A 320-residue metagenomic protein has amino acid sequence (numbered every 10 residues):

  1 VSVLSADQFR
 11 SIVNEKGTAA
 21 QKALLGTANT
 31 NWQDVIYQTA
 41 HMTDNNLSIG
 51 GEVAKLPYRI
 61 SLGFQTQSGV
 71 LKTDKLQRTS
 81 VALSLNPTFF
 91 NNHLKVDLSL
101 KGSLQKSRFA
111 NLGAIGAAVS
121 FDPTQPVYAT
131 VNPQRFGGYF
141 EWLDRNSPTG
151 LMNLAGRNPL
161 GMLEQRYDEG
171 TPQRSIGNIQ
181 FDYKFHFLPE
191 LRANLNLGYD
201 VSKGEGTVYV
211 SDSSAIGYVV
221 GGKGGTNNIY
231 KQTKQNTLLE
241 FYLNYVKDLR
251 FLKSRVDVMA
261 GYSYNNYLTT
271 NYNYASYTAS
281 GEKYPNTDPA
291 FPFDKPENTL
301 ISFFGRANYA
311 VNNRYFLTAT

Functional and structural regions predicted by a protein language model:
V1-A28, V70-D74, S80-I176, N194-S302: Surface-exposed loop/interface segments of Gram-negative outer-membrane beta-barrel transport/assembly proteins
N29-A40: Periplasmic N-terminal accessory/gating domains of Gram-negative outer-membrane beta-barrel systems
I36-Y37, D44-T66, V70, A82-T88 (+3 more regions): Predominantly transmembrane beta-strands of Gram-negative outer membrane beta-barrel pores used for transport
H41, K295-T299, A307: Short secondary-structure boundary/capping elements
L47-G51, L83-P87, G177-Y183, F241-Y245 (+1 more regions): Residues on the lipid-exposed face of transmembrane beta-strands in outer-membrane beta-barrel proteins
K55-Y58, N92-V96, L188-L191, R314-L317: Repeated loop/turn-to-beta-strand initiation elements of outer-membrane beta-barrel proteins
N196, G261, F304-N312, F316-T320: Exposed, low-structure sequence patches enriched in small/polar residues
